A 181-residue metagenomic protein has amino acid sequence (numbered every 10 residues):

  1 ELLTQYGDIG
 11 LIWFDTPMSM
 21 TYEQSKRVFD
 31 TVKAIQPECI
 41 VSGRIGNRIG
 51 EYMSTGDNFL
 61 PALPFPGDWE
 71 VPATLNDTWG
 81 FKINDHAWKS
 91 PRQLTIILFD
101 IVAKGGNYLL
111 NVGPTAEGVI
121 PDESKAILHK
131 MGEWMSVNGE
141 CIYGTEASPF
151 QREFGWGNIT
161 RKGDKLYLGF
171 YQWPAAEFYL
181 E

Functional and structural regions predicted by a protein language model:
E1-E181: Mature catalytic domains of secreted/periplasmic carbohydrate-active enzymes
